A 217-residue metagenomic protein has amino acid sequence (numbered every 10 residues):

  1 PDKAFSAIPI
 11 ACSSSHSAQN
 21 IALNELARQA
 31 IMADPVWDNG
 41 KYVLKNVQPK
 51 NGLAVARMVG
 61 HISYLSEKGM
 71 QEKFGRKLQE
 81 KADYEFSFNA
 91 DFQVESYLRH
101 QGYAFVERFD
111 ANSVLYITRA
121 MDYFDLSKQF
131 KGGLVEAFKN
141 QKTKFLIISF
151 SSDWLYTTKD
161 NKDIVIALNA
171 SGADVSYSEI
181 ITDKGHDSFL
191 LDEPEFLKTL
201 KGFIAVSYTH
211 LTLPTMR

Functional and structural regions predicted by a protein language model:
P9-A104: Alpha/beta-hydrolase-fold enzymes
L134, T157-A167: Short alpha-helix in the alpha/beta-hydrolase fold that links the catalytic acid
N140-F145: Short, proline-enriched alpha-helix->beta-strand connector loops that line the catalytic pocket of alpha/beta-hydrolase
I147-S149: Short beta-strand/loop motif that positions the catalytic acidic residue of the alpha/beta-hydrolase fold
S152-Y156: Acidic catalytic loop of the alpha/beta-hydrolase fold
L168-T182: Catalytic histidine neighborhood in serine/cysteine hydrolases with alpha/beta-hydrolase-type architecture
D183-E193: Catalytic histidine-centered segment of alpha/beta-hydrolase-like enzymes
T209-T215: Conserved small/polar residues in nucleotide/adenosyl-binding loops
